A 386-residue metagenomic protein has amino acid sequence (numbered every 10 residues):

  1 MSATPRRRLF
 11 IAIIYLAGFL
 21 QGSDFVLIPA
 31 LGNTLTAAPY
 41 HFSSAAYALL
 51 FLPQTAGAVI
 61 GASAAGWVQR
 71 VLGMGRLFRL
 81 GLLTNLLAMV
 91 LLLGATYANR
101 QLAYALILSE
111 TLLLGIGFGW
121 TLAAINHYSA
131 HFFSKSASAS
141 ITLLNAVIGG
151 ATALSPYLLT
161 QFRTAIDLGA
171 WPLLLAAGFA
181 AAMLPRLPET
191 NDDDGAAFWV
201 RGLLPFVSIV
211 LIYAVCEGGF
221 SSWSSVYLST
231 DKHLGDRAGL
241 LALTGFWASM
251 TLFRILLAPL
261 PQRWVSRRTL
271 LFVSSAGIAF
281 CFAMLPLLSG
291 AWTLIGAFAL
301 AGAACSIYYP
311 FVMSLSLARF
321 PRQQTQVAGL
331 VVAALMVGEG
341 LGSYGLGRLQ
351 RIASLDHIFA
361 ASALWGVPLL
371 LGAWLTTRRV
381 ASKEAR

Functional and structural regions predicted by a protein language model:
I28-P29, R201-T244: Extracytoplasmic gate region of multi-pass secondary transporters
G61-R76, R163, R254-S266, Q350: Helix-to-loop junctions at the C-terminal end of transmembrane segments in multipass secondary transporters
L83-Q101, G277-S289: C-terminal ends and interior cores of transmembrane alpha-helices in multi-pass membrane transporters/permeases
L102-W120, T293-S306: Hydrophobic core of transmembrane alpha-helices in multi-pass small-molecule transporters, especially MFS/SLC-type
W120-F133, I307-F320: Intracellular juxtamembrane helix-capping segments at the cytosolic ends of symmetry-related transmembrane helices
S136, L143-P188: Helix-loop-helix hairpin linking two adjacent transmembrane segments in secondary transporters
R267-V312: C-terminal transmembrane helical hairpin of 12-TM major facilitator-type secondary transporters
R322-A353: A late C-terminal transmembrane helix in Major Facilitator Superfamily
